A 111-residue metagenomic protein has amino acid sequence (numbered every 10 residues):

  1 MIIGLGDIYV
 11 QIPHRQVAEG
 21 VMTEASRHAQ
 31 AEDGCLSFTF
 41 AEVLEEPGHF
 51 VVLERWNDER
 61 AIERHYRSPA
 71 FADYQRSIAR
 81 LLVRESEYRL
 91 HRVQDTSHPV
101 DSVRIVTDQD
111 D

Functional and structural regions predicted by a protein language model:
I2-F40: N-terminal first-folded block
I2-Y9, T39-Y66: Short, well-ordered beta-strand segments in beta-rich or mixed alpha/beta enzyme and ligand-binding folds
V10-I12, D58, R92-D95: Non-catalytic surface loops within mature trypsin-like serine protease
E24-L36, R55-L90: An amphipathic, aromatic/His-enriched active-site/gating alpha helix that lines ligand/cofactor pockets
A41-E46, R76-D111: Glycine-rich beta-strand-turn "strand-cap" elements at beta-sheet edges
